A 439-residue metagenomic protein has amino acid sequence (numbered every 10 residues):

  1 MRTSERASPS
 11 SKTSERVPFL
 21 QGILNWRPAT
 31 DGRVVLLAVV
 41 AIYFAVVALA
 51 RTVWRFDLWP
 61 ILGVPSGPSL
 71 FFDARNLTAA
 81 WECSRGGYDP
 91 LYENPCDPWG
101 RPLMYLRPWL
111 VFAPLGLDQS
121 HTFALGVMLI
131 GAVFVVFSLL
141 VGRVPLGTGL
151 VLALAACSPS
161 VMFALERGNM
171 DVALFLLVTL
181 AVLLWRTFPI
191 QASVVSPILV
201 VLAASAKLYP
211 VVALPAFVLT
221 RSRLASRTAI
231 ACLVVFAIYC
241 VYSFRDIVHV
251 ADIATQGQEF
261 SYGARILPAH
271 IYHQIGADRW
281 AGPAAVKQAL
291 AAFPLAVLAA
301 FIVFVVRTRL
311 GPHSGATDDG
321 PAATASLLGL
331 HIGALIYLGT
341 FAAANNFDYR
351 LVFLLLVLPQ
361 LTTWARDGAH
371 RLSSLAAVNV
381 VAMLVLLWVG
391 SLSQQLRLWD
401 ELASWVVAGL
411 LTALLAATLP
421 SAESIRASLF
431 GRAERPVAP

Functional and structural regions predicted by a protein language model:
R2, E15-V194, T220-L351, L355 (+1 more regions): Primarily membrane-embedded glycan-assembly and transfer machineries that use lipid-linked glycans
R6-P9: Compositionally biased, intrinsically disordered low-complexity segments enriched in Pro/Arg/Gln/His
A45, V211, A299, A334 (+2 more regions): Hydrophobic alpha-helical transmembrane segments of multipass integral membrane proteins
R55, Q360-P439: Aromatic-enriched
L180-L183, L208-Y209, V357-W364, A413: Alpha-helical transmembrane segments and their membrane-interface exit regions
I198-F217, A343-R350: Transmembrane helices and adjacent periplasmic/lumenal helix-loop junctions of polyprenol-phosphate-dependent
